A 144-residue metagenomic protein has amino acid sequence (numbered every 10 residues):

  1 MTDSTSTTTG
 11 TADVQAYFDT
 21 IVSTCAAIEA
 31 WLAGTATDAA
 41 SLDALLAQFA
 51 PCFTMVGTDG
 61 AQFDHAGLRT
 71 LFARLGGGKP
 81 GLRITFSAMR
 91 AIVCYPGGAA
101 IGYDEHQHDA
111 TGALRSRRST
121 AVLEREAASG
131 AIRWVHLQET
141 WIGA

Functional and structural regions predicted by a protein language model:
T2-A39, T54-A144: A beta-strand edge to alpha-helix "cap/lid" segment located at domain peripheries
